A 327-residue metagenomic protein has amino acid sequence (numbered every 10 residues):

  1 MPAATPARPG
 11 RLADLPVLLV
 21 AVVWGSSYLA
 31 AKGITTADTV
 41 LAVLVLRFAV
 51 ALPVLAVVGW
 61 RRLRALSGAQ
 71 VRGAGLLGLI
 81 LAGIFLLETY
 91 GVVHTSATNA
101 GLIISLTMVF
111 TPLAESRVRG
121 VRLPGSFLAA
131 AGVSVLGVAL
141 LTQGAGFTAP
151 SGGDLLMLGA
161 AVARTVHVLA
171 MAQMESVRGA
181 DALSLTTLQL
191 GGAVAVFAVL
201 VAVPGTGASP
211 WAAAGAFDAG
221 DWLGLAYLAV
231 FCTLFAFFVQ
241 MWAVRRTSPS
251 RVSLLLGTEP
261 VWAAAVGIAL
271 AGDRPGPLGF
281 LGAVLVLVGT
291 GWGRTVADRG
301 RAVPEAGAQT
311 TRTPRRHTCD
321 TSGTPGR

Functional and structural regions predicted by a protein language model:
M1-P6, G10, L15, R47-F48 (+3 more regions): C-terminal-most transmembrane helix of multi-pass membrane proteins
P9-A13, T35-L41, V45, L66-V71 (+3 more regions): Juxtamembrane helix-entry segments on the extracytoplasmic side of multipass membrane proteins
L12-A13, G33-G83, M108-A114, A163-A170 (+2 more regions): Transmembrane alpha-helices of multi-pass small-molecule transport proteins
V17, A69-G78, R122-S134, G153-M157 (+1 more regions): Cytoplasmic-side transmembrane-helix entry/capping segments in multi-pass membrane proteins
L19-S26, A30, V58, G75-H94 (+7 more regions): Hydrophobic alpha-helical transmembrane segments of multi-pass membrane transport proteins, especially secondary
A42-P53, I80-L81, F85, T89-A131 (+2 more regions): Specific alpha-helical transmembrane segments that line the substrate/conduction pathway and gating interfaces
L52-L55, T111-P112, R117, T148-P210 (+3 more regions): Transmembrane alpha-helical segments that form core, pore/gating elements of small-molecule transporters/exporters
L55, G75-L76, L106, L123-Q143 (+4 more regions): Hydrophobic transmembrane alpha-helices of multi-pass small-molecule transport proteins
